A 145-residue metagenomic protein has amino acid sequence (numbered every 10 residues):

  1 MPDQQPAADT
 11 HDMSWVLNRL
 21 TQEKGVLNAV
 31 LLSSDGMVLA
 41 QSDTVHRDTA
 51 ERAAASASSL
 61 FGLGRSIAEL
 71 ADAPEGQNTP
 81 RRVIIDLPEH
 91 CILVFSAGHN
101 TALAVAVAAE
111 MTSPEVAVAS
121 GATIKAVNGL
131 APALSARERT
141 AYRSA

Functional and structural regions predicted by a protein language model:
P2-V26, D35, L39-A145: Acidic, low-complexity cytosolic segments
